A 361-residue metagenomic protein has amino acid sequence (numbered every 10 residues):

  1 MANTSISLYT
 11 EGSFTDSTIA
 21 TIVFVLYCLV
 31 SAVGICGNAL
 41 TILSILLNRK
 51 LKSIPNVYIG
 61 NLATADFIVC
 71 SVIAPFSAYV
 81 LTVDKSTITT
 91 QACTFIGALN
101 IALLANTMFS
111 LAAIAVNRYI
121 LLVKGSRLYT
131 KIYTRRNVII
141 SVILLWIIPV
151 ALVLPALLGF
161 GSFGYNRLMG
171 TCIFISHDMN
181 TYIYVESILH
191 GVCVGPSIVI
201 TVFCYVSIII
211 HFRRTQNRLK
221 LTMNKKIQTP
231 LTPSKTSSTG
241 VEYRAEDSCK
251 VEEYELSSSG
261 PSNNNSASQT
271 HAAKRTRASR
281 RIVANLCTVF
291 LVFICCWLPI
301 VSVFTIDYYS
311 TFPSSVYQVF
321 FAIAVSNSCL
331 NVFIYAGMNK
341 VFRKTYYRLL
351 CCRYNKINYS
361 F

Functional and structural regions predicted by a protein language model:
M1-C36: Extracellular N-terminal segment of 7TM GPCRs
T4-F14, V83-L99, T130, T134-V138 (+1 more regions): Loop architecture of class A 7-transmembrane GPCRs
D16-C28, L51-V116, I120-I132: Extracellular TM2-ECL1-early TM3 structural module of rhodopsin-like
Y27-S31, I68-D84, G97, L104-L111 (+4 more regions): Helix-to-loop junction signature of class
S31, N61-A74, I101, S141-V153 (+3 more regions): Alpha-helical transmembrane segments of multi-pass membrane proteins
L103-A113, I120, S126-T171, P196-F203 (+2 more regions): Fourth transmembrane helix
I200-T201, A284, F290-T305, Q318-F361: Seventh transmembrane helix
I209-K274: Intrinsically disordered, low-complexity cytoplasmic regulatory segments of eukaryotic proteins
